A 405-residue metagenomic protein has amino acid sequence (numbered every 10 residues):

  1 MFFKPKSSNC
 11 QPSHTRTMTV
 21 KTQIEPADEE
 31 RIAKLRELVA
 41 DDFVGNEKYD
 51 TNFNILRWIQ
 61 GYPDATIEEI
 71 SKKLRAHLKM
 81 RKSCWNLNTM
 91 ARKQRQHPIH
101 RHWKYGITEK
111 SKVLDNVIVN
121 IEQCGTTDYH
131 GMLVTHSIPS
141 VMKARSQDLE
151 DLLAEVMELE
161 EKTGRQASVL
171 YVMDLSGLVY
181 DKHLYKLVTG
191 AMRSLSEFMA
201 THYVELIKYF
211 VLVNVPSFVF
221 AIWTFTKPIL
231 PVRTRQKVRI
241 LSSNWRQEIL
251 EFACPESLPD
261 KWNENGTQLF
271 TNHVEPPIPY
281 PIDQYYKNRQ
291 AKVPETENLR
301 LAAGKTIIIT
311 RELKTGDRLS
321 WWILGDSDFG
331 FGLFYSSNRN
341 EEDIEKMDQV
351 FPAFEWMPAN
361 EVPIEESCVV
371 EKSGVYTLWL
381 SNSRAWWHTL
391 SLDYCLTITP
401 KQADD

Functional and structural regions predicted by a protein language model:
F2-D405: Basic, amphipathic alpha-helical/coil surface patches used to engage anionic, phosphate-bearing ligands and membranes
